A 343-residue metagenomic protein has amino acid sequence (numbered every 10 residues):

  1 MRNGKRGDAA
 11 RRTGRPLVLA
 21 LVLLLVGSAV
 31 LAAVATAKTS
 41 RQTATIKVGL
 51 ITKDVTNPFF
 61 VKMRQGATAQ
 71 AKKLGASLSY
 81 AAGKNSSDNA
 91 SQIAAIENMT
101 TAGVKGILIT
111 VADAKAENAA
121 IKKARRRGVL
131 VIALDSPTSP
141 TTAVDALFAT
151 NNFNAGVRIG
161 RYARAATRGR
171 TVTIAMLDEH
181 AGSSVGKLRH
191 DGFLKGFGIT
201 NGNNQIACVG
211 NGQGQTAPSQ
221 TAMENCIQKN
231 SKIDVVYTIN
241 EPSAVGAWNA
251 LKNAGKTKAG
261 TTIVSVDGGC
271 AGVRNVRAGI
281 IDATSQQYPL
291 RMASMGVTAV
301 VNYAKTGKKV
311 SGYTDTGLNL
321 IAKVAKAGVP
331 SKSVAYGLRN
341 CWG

Functional and structural regions predicted by a protein language model:
M1-T13: N-terminal secretory signal peptides that target proteins for export/translocation
G4, T36-G343: A residue-level marker of the well-folded mature domains of exported/periplasmic proteins
T13, V26-G27, V236: Compositionally biased, intrinsically disordered low-complexity segments enriched in polar/proline residues
G14-A20: Short, hydrophobic alpha-helical membrane anchors of single-pass surface/secreted proteins
A20-A29: Bacterial N-terminal signal peptides
V30-T36: Sec/Tat signal peptide C-region and signal peptidase I cleavage site
